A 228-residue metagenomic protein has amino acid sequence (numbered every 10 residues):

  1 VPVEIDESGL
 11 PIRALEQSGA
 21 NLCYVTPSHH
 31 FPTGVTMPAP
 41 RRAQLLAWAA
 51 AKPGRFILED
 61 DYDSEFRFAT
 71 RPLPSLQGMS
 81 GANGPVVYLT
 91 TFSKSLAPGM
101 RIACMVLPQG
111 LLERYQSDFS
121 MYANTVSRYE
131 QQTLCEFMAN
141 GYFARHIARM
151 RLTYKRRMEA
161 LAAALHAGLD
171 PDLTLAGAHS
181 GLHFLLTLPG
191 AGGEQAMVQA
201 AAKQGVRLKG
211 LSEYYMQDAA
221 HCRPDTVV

Functional and structural regions predicted by a protein language model:
V1-V228: PLP-dependent class I/II
